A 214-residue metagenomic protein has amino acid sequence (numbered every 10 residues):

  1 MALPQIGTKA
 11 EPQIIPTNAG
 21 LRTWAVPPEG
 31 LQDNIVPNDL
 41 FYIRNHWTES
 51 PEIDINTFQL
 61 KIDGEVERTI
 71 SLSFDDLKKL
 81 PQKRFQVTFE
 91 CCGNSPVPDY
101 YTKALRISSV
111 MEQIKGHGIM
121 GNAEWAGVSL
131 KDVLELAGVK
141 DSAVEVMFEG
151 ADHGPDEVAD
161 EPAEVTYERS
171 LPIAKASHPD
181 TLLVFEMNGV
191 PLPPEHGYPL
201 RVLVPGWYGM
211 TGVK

Functional and structural regions predicted by a protein language model:
A2-K214: Structured, non-membrane catalytic/scaffold regions adjacent to prosthetic-group chemistry
